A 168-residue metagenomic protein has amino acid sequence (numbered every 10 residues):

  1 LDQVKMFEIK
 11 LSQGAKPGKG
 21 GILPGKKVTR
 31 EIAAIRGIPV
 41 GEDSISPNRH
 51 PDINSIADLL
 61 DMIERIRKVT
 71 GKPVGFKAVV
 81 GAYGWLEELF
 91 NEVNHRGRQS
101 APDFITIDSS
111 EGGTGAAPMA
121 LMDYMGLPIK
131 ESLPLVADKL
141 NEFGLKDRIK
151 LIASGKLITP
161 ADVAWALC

Functional and structural regions predicted by a protein language model:
L1-P51, D58: N-terminal capping/small domains of soluble enzymes
P51-C168: Glycine-rich phosphate/ribose-binding loops and adjacent secondary-structure elements that form binding surfaces
